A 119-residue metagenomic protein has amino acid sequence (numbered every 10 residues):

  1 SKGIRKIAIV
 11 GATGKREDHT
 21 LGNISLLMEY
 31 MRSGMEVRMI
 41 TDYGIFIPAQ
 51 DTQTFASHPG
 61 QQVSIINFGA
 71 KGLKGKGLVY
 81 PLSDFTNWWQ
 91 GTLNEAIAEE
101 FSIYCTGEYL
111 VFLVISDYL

Functional and structural regions predicted by a protein language model:
S1-K2: Short phosphate-binding loop-to-helix
R5-R16: N-terminal glycine-rich phosphate/adenylate-binding segment common to multiple enzyme folds
V10-A12, I40-T41, I66: Short beta-strand segments
G14-M28: Short Gly/Thr/Asp-enriched flexible loops that form oxyanion-binding sites at enzyme active sites
E29-S57: Class I SAM-dependent methyltransferase SAM-binding "motif I" and its flanking Rossmann-like core
A49-L119: Long, charged alpha-helical interface segments
